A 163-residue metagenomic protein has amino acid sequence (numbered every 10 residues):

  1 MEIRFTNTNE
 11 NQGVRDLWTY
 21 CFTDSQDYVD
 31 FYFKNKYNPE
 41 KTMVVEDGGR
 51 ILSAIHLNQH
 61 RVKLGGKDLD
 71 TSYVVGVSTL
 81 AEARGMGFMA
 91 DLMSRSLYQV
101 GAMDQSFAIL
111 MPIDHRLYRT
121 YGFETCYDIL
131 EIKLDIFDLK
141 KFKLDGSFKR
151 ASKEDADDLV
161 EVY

Functional and structural regions predicted by a protein language model:
M1-Q59, G66-Y73, K140-Y163: Short amphipathic alpha-helix that is part of the acyltransferase structural core
E46-I51, T79-R84, G101-Q105: Short, solvent-exposed loop/edge-beta patches enriched in aromatic
Q59, G122-F142: Active-site/acyl-donor-binding loops of N-acyltransferases
H60-V62, E82, H115: Short coil/turn motifs at secondary-structure junctions
S72-Y73, L92-Y98, D104, L110-H115: Hydrophobic, well-ordered secondary-structure scaffolds
G76-T79, R84-V100: Conserved acetyl-CoA-binding loop-helix of GNAT-fold acetyltransferases
A102-S106, P112-L130: Conserved active-site alpha-helix within GNAT-family acetyltransferase domains
